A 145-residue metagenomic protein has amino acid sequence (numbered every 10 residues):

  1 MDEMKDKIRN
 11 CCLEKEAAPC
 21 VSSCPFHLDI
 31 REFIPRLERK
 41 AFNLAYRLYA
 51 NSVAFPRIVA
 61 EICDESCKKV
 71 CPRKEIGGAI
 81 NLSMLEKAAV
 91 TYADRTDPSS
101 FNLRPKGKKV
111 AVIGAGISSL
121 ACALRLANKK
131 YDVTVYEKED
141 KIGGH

Functional and structural regions predicted by a protein language model:
M1-K109: Ferredoxin-type iron-sulfur electron-transfer modules and their immediate structural context
A54, G116-I117, K141: Residue-level detector of alpha-helix initiation sites
R104, A111-I113, D140-K141: Generic detector of intrinsically disordered, low-complexity, polar/charged segments
K108-V135: N-terminal Rossmann-like FAD-binding beta1-loop-alpha1 element of flavoenzymes
Y131-H145: Glycine-rich FAD pyrophosphate-binding loop
